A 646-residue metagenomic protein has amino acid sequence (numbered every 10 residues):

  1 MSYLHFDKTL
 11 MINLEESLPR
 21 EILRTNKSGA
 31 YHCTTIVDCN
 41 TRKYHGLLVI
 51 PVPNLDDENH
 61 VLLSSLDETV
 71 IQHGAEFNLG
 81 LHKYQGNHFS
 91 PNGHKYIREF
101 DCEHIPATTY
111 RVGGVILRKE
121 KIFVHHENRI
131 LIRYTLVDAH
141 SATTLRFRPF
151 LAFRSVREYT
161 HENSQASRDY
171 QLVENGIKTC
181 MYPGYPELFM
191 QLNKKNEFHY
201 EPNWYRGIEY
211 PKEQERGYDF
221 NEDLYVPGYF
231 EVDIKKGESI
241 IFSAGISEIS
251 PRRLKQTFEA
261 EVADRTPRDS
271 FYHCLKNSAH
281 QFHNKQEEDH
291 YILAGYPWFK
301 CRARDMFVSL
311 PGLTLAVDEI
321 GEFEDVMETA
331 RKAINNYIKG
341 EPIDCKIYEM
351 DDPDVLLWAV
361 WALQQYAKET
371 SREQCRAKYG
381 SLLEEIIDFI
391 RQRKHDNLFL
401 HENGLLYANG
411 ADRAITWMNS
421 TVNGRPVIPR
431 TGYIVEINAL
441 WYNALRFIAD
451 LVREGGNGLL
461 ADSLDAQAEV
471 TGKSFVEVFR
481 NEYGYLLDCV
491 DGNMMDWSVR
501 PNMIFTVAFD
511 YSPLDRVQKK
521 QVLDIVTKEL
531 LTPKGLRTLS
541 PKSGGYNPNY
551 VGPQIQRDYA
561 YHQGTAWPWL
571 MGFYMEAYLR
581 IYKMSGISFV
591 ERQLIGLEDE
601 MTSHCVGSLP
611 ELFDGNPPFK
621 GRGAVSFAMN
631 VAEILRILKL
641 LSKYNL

Functional and structural regions predicted by a protein language model:
M1-P267, P297, R304, E319 (+3 more regions): Terminal accessory carbohydrate-recognition/targeting modules of carbohydrate-active enzymes
L79-I105, V112-G114, Q392-H395, D524-T532 (+4 more regions): Non-catalytic C-terminal accessory modules of carbohydrate-active enzymes
D138-A139, T160-N163, L172, I234-K236 (+8 more regions): Aromatic-rich carbohydrate-recognition surfaces in CAZymes
S243-N277, V308-L313, D318-E328, R516-E529: Carboxylate/His-rich catalytic cores and anion/metal-binding grooves
R252, Y366-K378, F447-L464, V517 (+1 more regions): Inter-helical turn/loop segments and adjacent helix faces that build the functional surface of alpha-helical bundle
H273, R391, L398-H401, Y442-Y550 (+2 more regions): Catalytic cores of carbohydrate-active enzymes
N277-K285, E328-N336, D599-V606: Glycine-rich, acidic and aromatic/proline-enriched surface loops and short helix-turn segments that act as binding
H280-C301, K339-W358, A362, Y366 (+4 more regions): Carbohydrate-binding/catalytic loop surfaces
